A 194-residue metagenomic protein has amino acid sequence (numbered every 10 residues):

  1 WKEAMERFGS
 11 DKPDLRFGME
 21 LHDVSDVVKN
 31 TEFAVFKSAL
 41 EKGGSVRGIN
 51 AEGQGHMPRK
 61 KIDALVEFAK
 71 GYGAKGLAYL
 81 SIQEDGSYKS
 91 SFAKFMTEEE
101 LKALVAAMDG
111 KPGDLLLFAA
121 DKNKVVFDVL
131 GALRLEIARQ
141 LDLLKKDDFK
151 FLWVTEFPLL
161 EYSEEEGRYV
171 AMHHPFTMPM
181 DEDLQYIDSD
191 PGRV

Functional and structural regions predicted by a protein language model:
W1-V194: Class II aminoacyl-tRNA synthetase catalytic cores and aaRS-like
